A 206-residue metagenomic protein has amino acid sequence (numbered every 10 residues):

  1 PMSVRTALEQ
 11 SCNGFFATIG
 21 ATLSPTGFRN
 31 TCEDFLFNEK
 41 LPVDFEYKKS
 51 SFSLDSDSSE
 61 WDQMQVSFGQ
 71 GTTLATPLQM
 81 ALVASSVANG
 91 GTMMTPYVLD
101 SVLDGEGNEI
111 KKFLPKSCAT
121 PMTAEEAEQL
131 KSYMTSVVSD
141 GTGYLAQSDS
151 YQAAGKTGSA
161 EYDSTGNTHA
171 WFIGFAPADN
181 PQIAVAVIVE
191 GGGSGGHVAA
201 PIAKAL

Functional and structural regions predicted by a protein language model:
P1-V187: Beta-lactam-recognizing serine transpeptidase/beta-lactamase-like catalytic domain environment
T76-L82, V198-A205: Short amphipathic alpha-helical face segments that pack within enzyme cores and frequently flank/anchor catalytic
M122, G191-A199: Short alpha-helix boundary/capping segments
